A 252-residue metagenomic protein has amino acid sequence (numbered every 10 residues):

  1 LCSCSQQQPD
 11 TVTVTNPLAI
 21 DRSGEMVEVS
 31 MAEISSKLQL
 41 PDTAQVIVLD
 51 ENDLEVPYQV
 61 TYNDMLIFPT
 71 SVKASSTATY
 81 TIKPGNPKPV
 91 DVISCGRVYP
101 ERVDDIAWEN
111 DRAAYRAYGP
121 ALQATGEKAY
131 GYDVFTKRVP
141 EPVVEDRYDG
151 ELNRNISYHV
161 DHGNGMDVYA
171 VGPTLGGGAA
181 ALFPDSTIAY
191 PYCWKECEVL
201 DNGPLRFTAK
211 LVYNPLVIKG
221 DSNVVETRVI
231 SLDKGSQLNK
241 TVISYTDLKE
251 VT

Functional and structural regions predicted by a protein language model:
C2-S3: C-terminal motif of bacterial Sec signal peptides marking the signal peptidase cleavage site
Q8-R97: Alpha-mannosidase-like glycoside hydrolase catalytic domains involved in N-glycan trimming, generalizing to other
D21-S23, V72-A74, P100-R102, A107-E109 (+3 more regions): Solvent-exposed loop and beta-edge segments used for protein-protein assembly and interaction
T79-T81, K210, K240-S244: Residues within well-ordered beta-strands of beta-sheet-rich folds
T81, N86-I188: Solvent-exposed N-terminal domain segments of exported/luminal and surface proteins
G119, L211-P215, Y245: Short, structured patches in soluble enzyme cores that scaffold and shape functional sites
E151-G235: Extended, loop-rich substrate-binding clefts of extracytoplasmic carbohydrate-active enzymes
E226-R228, Q237-T252: Acidic (Asp/Glu-rich), glycine- and aromatic
